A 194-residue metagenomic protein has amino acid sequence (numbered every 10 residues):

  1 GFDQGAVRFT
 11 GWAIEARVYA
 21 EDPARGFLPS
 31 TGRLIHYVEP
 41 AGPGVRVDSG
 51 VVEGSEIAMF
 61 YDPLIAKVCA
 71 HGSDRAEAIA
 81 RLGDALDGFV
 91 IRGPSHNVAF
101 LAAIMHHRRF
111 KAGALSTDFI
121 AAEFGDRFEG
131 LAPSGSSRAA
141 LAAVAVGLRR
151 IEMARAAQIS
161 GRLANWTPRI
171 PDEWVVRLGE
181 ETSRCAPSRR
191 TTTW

Functional and structural regions predicted by a protein language model:
G1-W194: Catalytic cores of soluble metabolic enzymes centered on carboxylation/carboxyl-transfer
